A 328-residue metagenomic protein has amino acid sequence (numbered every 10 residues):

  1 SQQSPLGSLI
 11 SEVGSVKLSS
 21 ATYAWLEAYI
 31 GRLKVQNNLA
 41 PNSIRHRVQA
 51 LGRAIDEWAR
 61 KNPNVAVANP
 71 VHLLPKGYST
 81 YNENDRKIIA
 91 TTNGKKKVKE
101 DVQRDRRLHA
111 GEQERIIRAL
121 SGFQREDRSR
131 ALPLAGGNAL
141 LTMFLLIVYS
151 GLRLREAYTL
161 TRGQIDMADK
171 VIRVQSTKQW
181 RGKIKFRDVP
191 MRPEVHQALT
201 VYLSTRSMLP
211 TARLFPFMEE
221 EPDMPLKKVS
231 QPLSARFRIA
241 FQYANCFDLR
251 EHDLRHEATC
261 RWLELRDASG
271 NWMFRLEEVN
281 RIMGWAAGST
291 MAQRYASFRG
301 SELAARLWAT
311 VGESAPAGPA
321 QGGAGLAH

Functional and structural regions predicted by a protein language model:
S1-A68, Y78-S79, D105, R125-G136 (+3 more regions): N-terminal core-binding DNA-recognition domain of tyrosine site-specific recombinases/integrases
S20-Y23, R118, T159, M167 (+1 more regions): Phosphate-coordinating loops and pocket residues in cytosolic domains that bind phosphorylated ligands
P41, R45-H46, R60, H72-L73 (+3 more regions): Basic, Lys/Arg- and aromatic-enriched nucleic-acid-binding interface segment
H72-D85, E112, S121, S150 (+2 more regions): Conserved tyrosine-mediated DNA breakage-rejoining catalytic core shared by Y-recombinases
Q113, G122-R125, L140, D169 (+1 more regions): Active-site/catalytic core of tyrosine-dependent DNA strand-transfer enzymes
Q124-G137, S150, V189, T205-A212 (+4 more regions): Short, basic (Lys/Arg/His-rich) helix/loop patches that form interaction surfaces in the mid-to-C-terminal regions
Q164-V171, A268-R294, G318-A327: Short, polar N-cap/turn motifs at the start of nucleic acid-interacting alpha helices
S176-W180, E221-P222, M283-V311: Catalytic-site neighborhood detector that most strongly recognizes the C-terminal catalytic loop/helix of tyrosine
